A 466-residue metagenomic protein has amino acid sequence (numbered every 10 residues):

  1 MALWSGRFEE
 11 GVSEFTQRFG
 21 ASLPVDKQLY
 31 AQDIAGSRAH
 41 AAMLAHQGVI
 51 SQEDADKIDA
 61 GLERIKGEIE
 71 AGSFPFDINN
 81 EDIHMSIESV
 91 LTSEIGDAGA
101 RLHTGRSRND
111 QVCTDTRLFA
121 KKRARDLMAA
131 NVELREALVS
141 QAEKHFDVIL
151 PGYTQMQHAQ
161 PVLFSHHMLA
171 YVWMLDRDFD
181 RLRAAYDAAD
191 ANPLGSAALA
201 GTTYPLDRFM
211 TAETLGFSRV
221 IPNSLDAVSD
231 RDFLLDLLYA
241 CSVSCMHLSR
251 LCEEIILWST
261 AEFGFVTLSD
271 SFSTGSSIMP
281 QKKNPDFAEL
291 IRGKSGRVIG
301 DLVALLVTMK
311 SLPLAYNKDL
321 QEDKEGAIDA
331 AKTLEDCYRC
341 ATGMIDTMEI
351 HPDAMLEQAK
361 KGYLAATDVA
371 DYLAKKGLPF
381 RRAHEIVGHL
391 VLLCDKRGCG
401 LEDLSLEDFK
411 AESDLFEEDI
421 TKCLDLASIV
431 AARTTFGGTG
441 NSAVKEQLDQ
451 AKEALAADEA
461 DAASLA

Functional and structural regions predicted by a protein language model:
M1-G201, L206-E213, T274-G275, D286 (+4 more regions): A helix-coil-helix interface module used to build multimeric assemblies and to scaffold catalytic/cofactor sites
M1-G36, D97-A98, M279-A466: Glycine-rich cofactor/substrate-binding loops
H40, G61-E68, V90, E94 (+16 more regions): Generic, well-ordered alpha-helical scaffold segments in large soluble proteins
H46-V49, A129, S242, M246 (+1 more regions): Residues in soluble alpha-helical coiled-coils and helical-bundle/repeat scaffolds
V49-I50, F74, G264, P379 (+1 more regions): Conserved hydrophobic residue
R117, A124, M128, E143 (+6 more regions): Charged, flexible cofactor/metal-binding loops and thiol motifs
